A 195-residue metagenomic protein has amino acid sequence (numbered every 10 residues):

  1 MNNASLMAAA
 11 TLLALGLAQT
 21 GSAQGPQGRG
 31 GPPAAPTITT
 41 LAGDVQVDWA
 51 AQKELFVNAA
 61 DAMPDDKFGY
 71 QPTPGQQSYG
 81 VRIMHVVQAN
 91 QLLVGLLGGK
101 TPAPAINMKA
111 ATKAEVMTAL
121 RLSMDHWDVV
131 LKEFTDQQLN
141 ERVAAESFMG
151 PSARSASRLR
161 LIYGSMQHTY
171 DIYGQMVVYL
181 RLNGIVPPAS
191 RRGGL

Functional and structural regions predicted by a protein language model:
M1-A9: Bacterial N-terminal signal peptides that target proteins for export
A8-A18: Bacterial N-terminal signal peptides
Q19-A23: Sec/Tat signal peptide C-region and signal peptidase I cleavage site
Q24-D44, Q88-R154, N183-L195: Short, helix-capping/interhelical loops that line the mouth of catalytic, cofactor-, or ligand-binding pockets
Q46-A50, E54-V57, K67-I106, E146-L195: Short, contiguous alpha-helical
L55-N58, A62, L122, H126-E133 (+1 more regions): Solvent-exposed, charged/polar functional surfaces in cytosolic regulatory/catalytic domains
